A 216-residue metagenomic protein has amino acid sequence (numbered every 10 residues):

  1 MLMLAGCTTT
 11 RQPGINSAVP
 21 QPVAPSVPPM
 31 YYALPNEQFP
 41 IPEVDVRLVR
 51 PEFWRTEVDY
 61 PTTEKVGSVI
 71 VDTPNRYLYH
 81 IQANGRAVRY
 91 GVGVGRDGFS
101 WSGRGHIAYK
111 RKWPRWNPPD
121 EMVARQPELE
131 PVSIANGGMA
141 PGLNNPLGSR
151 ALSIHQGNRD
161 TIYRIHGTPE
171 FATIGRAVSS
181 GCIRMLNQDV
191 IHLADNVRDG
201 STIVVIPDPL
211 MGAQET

Functional and structural regions predicted by a protein language model:
M1-T216: N-terminal pre-domains immediately preceding structured catalytic cores
